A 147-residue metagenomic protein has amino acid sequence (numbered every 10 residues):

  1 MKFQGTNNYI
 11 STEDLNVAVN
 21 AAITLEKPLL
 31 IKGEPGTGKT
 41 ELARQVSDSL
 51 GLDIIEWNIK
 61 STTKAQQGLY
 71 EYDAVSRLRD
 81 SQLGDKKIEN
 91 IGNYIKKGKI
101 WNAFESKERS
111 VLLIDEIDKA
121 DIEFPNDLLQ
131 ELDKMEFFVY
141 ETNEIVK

Functional and structural regions predicted by a protein language model:
M1-L15: Dynamic helix-loop-helix/coil hinge segments at AAA+ ATPase domain boundaries and subdomain interfaces
I10-S11, I91-K96, E136-Y140: Short gly/ser/thr-rich secondary-structure transition/capping motifs
A18, D127, E131, Y140-T142: Conserved helical "switch/dimer-interface" subregion of ABC/ABC-like ATPase nucleotide-binding domains
A18-A21, L78-L112, E144-I145: Conserved alpha-helical scaffold flanking the Walker A/P-loop in AAA+ ATPase domains
E26, L50-I54, R109, K134-M135: Short glycine-/polar-rich loops that comprise or flank the Walker A/P-loop and associated switch/sensor motifs
L29-V75: Walker A/P-loop
G98-D133: Conserved AAA+/SF3 P-loop NTPase catalytic/coupling segment centered on the Walker-B
I117, K134-K147: Conserved Walker
